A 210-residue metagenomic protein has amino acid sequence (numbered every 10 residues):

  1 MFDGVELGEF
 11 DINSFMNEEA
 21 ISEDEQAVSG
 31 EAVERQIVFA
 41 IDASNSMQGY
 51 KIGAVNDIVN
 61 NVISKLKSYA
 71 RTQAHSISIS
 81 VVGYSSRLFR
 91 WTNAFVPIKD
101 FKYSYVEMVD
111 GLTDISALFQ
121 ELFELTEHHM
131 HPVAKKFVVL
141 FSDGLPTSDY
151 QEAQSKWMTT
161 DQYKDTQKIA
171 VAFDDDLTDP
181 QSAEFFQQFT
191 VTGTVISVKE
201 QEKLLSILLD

Functional and structural regions predicted by a protein language model:
M1-V38, A43-G53: Acidic, polar low-complexity linker/tail segments
Q26-G30, S68-Q73, E124-V133, T159-Q162: Surface-exposed acidic, glycine-flexible loop patches that form ligand/cofactor-binding and adhesion interfaces
E34-R35, N45-S76: …and closely analogous acidic/polar surface helices at protein-protein or active-site interfaces in A-domain-like
A40-S44, V55, V81, L122 (+1 more regions): DG-centered beta-turn motif at the end of beta-strands
H75-I77, A134-K135, Y163-K168: Loop/turn elements at helix/coil->beta-strand transitions in domains of secreted/extracellular proteins
F89-W91, D100-K135, T147-S148, I169-E184 (+1 more regions): Von Willebrand factor
Q151-K156: Charged helix-capping and loop-helix junction motifs
M158-D210: Von Willebrand factor type A / integrin I
